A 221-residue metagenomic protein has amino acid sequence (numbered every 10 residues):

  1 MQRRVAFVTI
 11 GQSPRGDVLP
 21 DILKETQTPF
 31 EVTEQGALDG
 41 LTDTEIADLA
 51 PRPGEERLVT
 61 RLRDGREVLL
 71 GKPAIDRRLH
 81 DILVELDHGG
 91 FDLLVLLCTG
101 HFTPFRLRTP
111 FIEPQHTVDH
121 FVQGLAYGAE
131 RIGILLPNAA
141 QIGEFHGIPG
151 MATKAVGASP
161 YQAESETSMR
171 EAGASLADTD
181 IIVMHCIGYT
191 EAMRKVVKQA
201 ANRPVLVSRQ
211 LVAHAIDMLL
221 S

Functional and structural regions predicted by a protein language model:
Q2-L70, I134-S165: N-terminal glycine-rich anion-binding loop in soluble enzyme alpha/beta folds
Q2-R3, Q27, E34-L38, I75-L83 (+1 more regions): A short, flexible N-terminal coil/short beta segment enriched in small residues
G40, Y127-G128, V205-S221: Short, flexible loop segments at boundaries between secondary-structure elements
L69-Q115, V183-R194: N-terminal glycine-rich phosphate/adenylate-binding segment common to multiple enzyme folds
R78-I82, S165-D178: A short, acidic, amphipathic alpha-helical segment used as a generic capping/interface helix at domain edges
L93, T167-S168, T179-A201, S208 (+1 more regions): Hydrophobic alpha-helical
V95-G100, R106-Q141, G147-M169, A213: Conserved mixed alpha/beta catalytic, RNA-binding, or beta-rich assembly cores of soluble enzyme, regulatory
